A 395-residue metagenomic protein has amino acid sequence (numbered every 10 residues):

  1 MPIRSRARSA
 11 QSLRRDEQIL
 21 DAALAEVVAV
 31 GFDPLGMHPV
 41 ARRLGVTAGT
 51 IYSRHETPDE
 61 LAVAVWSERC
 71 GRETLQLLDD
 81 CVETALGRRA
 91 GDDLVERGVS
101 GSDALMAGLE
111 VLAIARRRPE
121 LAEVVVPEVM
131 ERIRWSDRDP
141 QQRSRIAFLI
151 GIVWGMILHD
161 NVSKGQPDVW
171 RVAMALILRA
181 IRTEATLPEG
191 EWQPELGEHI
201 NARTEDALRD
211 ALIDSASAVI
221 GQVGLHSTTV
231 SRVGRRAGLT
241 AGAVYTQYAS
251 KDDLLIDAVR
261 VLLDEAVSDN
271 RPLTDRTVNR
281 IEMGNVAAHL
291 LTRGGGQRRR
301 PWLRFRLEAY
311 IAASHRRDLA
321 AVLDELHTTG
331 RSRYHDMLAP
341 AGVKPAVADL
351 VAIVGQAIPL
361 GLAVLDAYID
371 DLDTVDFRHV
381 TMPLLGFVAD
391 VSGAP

Functional and structural regions predicted by a protein language model:
M1-R4, S9-A23, V27-P34, V40 (+5 more regions): Non-catalytic C-terminal interaction regions
A7-D16, I200-A211: Short, Lys/Arg-enriched anionic-surface-contact patches
R15-A23, V40, V65-R69, E73 (+4 more regions): Generic hydrophobic, amphipathic alpha-helix propensity
Q18, E26-A62, S215, V219-D257: Helix-turn-helix
L35, E73, A104-I114, A266 (+3 more regions): Short, structured motif recognition centered on aromatic/hydrophobic residues
A64, L75-M106, D253, N270-L303: Hydrophobic alpha-helical connector segments
M106-L109, R116-S144, A175, R299-L307 (+1 more regions): Amphipathic alpha-helical packing segments from all-alpha helical-bundle domains
A122, V126, R138-N201, A320 (+2 more regions): Hydrophobic/aromatic-rich alpha-helical bundle segments in the mid-to-C-terminal region
